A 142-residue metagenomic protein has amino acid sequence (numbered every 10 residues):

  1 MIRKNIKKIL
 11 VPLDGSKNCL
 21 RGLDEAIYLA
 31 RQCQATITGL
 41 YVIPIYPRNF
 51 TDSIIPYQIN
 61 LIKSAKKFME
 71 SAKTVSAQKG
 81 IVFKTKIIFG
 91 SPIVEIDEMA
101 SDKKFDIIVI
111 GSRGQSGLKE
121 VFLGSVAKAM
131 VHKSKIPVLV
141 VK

Functional and structural regions predicted by a protein language model:
M1-K4, T74-I108: Structural beta-alpha unit
R3-D52, V75-A77: Small/aliphatic-rich secondary-structure junction motif
D14, G90, S112-Q115: Histidine-centered beta-alpha loop that forms part of the nucleotide-sugar donor binding/catalytic region in diverse
Y28, E98-K142: Gly/Ser-rich helix-loop-strand patches that form or flank binding pockets for ribonucleotide-derived cofactors
A35-T36, I81, F105, I136: Short glycine/serine/threonine/alanine-rich loop segments
T38, K84, L139: Conserved beta-strand positions in the Rossmann-like core of class I SAM-dependent methyltransferases
Y46-P47, I93, G117: Generic structural signal for helix capping and beta-alpha/helix-loop junctions
P56-K67: A short acidic, glycine-rich active-site loop that binds or catalyzes chemistry on phosphate/adenosine moieties
